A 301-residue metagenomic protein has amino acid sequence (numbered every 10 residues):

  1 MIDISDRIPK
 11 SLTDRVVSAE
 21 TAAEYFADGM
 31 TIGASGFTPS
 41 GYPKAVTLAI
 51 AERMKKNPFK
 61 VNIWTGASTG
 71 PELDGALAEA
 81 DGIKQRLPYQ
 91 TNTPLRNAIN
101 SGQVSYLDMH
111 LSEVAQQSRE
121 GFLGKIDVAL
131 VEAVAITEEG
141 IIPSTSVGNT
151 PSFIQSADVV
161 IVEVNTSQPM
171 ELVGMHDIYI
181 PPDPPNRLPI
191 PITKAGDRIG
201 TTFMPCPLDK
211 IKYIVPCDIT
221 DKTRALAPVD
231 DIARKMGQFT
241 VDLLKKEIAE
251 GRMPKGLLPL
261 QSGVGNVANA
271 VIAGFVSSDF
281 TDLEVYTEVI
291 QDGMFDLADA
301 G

Functional and structural regions predicted by a protein language model:
M1-G301: Conserved alpha/beta enzyme-core scaffold
